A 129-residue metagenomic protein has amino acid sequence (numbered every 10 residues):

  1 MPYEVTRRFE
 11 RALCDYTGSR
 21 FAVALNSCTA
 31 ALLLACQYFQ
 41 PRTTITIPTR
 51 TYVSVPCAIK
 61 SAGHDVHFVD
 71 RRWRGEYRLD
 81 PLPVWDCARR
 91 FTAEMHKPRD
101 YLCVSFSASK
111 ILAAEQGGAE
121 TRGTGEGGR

Functional and structural regions predicted by a protein language model:
M1-E4: N-terminal "arm"/small-domain region of PLP-dependent enzymes with the aminotransferase-like
T6-T44, A58-S61: Phosphate-binding glycine-rich loop
A24, I47-P48, E120: Conserved SAM-binding loop
L25, V69, F106: Hydrophobic residues at beta-strand termini and immediately following loops that shape nucleotide-binding pockets
Q37-E94: PLP-dependent aminotransferase-like
V84-E115: Conserved active-site segment immediately N-terminal to the catalytic lysine that forms the internal aldimine
I111-R129: Conserved core segment of the aminotransferase class I/II
